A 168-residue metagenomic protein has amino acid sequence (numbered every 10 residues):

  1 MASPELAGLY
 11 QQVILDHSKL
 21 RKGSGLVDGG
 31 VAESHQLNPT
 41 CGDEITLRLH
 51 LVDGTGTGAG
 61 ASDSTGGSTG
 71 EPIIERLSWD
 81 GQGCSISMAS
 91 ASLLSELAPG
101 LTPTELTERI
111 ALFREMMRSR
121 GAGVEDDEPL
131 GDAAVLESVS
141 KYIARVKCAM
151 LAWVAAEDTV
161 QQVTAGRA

Functional and structural regions predicted by a protein language model:
M1-Q12, L47, P72, R76-L77 (+1 more regions): Basic/polar, acidic-poor N-terminal "presequence/leader" segments that form or can form short amphipathic helices
A2-K19, G23, L101-A168: C-terminal binding/interaction regions
L20-T55, I74-G81: Structured beta-strand/loop patches that form or line metal/cofactor-binding pockets in enzymes
C41, C84, C148: Functionally engaged cysteine thiol sites
V52-I73: Intrinsically disordered, low-complexity terminal tails and inter-domain linkers enriched for S/T/G/P/D/E
T69-S78, D127-G131: Glycine-rich, flexible loop segments associated with nucleotide phosphate handling
Q82-M88: Short, thiol/selenol-centered motifs that function as redox-active sites or metal-ligating centers
S90-T102: Alpha-helical support elements that line or immediately flank enzyme active sites and cofactor-binding pockets
